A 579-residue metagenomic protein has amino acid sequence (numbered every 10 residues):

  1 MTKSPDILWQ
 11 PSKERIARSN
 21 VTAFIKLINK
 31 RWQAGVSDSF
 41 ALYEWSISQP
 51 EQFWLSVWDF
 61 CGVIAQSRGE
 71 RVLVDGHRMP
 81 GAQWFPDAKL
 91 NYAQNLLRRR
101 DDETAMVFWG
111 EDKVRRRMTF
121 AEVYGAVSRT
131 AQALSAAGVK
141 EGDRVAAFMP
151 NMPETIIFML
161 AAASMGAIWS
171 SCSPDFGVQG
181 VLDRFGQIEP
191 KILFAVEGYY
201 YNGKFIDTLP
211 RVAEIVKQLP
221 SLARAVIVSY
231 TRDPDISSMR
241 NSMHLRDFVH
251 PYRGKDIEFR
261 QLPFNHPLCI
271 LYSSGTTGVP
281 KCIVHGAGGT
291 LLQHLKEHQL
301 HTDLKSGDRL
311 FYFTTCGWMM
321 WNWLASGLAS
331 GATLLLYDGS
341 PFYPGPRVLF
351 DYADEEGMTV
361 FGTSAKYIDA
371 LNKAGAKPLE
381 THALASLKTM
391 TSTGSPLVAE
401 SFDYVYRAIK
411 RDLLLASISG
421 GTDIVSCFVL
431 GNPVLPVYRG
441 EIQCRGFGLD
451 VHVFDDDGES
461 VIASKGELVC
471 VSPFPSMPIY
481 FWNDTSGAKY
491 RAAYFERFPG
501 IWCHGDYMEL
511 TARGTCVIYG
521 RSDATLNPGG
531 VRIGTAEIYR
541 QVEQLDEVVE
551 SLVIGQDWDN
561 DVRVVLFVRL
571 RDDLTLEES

Functional and structural regions predicted by a protein language model:
A41-W45, A93, M106-L160, G177-L182 (+2 more regions): Conserved AMP-binding/adenylate-forming core of the ANL superfamily
D102-T104, V226-I227, S238-Y272, V279 (+3 more regions): Conserved pre-ATP/AMP-binding loop-to-beta segment of ANL
D112-K113, I270-C282, H298: Conserved adenylation A10 loop of the ANL superfamily
A147, C172-G198, V212, F342 (+6 more regions): AMP-binding/adenylate-forming catalytic core of the ANL superfamily
S164-D247, S364-A365, D572-L574: Structural core segment of the AMP-binding/adenylate-forming
I192-R211, R232, T315, D338-F342 (+3 more regions): Adenylate-forming
G289-R309, M319-T359, A374: Conserved AMP-binding/adenylation subdomain of ANL enzymes
L300, Y337, D354, K388-T515 (+1 more regions): Conserved AMP-binding/adenylate-forming
